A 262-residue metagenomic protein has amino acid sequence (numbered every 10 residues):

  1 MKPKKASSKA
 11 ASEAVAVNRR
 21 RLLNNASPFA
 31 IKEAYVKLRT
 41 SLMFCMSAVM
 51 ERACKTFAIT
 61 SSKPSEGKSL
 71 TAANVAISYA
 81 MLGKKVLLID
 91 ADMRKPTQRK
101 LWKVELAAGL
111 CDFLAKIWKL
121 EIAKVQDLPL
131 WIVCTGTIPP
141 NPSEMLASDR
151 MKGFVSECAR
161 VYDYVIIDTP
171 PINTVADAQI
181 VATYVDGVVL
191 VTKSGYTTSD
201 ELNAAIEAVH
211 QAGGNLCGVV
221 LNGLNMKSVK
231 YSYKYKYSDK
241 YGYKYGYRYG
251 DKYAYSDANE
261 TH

Functional and structural regions predicted by a protein language model:
M1-H262: P-loop NTP-binding module
